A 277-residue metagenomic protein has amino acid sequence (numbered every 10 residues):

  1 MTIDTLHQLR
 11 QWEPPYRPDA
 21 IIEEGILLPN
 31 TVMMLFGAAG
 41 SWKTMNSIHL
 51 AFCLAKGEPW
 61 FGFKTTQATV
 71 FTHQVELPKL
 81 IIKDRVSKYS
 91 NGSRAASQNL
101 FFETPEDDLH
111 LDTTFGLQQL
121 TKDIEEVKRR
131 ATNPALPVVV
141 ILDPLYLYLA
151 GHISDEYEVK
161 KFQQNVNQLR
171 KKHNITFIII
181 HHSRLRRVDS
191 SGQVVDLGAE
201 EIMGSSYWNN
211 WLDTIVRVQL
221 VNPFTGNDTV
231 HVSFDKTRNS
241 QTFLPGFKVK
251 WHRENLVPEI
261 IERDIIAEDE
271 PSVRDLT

Functional and structural regions predicted by a protein language model:
M1-R94: The Walker A/P-loop phosphate-binding site
P15-Y16, L28, T113, L117 (+2 more regions): A conditional alpha-helix N-cap/helix-loop micro-motif detector
D19-I22, G57-W60, K122, E126 (+2 more regions): A generic local structural motif
N30, A68, P134-L136, H173 (+1 more regions): Structured loop/turn residues at beta-strand edges in well-structured enzyme cores
M34-L35, G40, M45, F71-H73 (+1 more regions): Phosphate-binding/switch region of NTP-binding enzymes
L54, E58, V86, S90-S93 (+7 more regions): Conserved NTP-handling cores and scaffolds of large molecular machines
T65-K161, Q168, W251-E254, D264-A267 (+1 more regions): Conserved inter-motif catalytic segment of the P-loop NTP-binding fold
